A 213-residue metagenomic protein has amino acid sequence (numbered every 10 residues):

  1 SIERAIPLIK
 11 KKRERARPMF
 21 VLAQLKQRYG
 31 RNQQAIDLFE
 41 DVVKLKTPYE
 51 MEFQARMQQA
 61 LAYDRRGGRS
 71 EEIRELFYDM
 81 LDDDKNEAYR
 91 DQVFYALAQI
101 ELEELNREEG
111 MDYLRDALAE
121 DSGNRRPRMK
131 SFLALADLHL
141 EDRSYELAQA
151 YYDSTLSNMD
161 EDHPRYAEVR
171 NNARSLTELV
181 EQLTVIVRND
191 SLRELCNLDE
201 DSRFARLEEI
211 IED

Functional and structural regions predicted by a protein language model:
S1-D213: Acidic, polar-rich low-complexity tracts and alpha-helical solenoid repeat scaffolds
